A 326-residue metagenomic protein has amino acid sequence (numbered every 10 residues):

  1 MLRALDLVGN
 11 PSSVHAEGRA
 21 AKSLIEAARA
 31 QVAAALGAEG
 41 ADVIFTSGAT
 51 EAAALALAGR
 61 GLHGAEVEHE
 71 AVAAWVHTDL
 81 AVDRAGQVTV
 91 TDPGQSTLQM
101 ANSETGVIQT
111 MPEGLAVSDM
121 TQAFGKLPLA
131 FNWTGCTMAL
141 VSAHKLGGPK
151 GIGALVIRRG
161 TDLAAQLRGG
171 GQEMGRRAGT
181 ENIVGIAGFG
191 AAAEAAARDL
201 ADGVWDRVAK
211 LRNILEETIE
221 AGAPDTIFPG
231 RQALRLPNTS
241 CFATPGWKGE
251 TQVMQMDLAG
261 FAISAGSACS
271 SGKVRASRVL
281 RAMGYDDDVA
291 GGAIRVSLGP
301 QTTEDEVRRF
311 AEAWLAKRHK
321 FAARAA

Functional and structural regions predicted by a protein language model:
M1-A326: Pyridoxal 5′-phosphate
